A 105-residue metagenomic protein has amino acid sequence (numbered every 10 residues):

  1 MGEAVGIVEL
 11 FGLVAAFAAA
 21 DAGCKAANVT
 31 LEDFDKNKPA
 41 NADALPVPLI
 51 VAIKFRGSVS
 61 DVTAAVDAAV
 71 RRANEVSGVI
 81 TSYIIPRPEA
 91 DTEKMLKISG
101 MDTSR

Functional and structural regions predicted by a protein language model:
M1-I50, R56-R105: Long, contiguous binding/interaction regions
